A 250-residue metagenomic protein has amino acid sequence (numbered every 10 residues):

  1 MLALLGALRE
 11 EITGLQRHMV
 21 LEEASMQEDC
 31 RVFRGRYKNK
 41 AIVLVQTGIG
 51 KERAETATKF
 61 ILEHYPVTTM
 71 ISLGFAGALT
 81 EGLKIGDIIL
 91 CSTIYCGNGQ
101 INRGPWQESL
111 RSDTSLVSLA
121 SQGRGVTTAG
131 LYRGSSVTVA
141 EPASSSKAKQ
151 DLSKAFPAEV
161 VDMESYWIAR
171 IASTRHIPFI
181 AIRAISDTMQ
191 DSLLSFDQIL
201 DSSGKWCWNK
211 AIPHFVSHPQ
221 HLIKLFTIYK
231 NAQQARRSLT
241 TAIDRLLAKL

Functional and structural regions predicted by a protein language model:
M1-M19, A41: Short, conserved "active-site rim" segments that organize catalytic pockets and cofactor/ligand binding
L2, M26-L250: Glycine-rich phosphate- or other oxyanion-binding loops that anchor nucleotides, phosphorylated ligands
H18-M26: Short glycine-aromatic motifs
